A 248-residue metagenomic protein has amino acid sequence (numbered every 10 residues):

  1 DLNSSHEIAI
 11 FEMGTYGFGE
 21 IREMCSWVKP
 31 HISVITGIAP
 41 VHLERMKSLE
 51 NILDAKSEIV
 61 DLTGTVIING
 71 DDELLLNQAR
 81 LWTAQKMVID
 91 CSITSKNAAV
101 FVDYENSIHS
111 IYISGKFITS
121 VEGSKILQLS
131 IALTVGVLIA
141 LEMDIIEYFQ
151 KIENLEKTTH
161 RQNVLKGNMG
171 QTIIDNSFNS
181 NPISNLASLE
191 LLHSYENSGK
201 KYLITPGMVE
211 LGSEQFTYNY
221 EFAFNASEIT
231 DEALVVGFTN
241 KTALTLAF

Functional and structural regions predicted by a protein language model:
D1-N3: Conserved substrate/cofactor phosphate-moiety recognition/catalytic segment in nucleotide-dependent phosphotransferases
E7-E12, M24, K29-T36: AMP-binding/adenylate-forming
E7-F18, I173-N179: Switch II (G3) loop of P-loop NTPases
A9, V66, I173, L203-I204: Residue-level marker for buried hydrophobic side chains located in beta-strands that build the well-ordered beta-sheet
T15, P40, D72, F178-S180 (+1 more regions): Short, glycine/acidic-enriched loop or turn micro-motifs at the edges of active sites
Y16-W27, I183-L192: Switch II of P-loop NTPase G domains
H31-T172, N197-G199, F224-E232, K241-F248: Acidic, Mg2+-coordinating active-site environments of NTP-dependent enzymes
I52, I174-L246: AMP-binding/adenylate-forming catalytic core of the ANL superfamily
